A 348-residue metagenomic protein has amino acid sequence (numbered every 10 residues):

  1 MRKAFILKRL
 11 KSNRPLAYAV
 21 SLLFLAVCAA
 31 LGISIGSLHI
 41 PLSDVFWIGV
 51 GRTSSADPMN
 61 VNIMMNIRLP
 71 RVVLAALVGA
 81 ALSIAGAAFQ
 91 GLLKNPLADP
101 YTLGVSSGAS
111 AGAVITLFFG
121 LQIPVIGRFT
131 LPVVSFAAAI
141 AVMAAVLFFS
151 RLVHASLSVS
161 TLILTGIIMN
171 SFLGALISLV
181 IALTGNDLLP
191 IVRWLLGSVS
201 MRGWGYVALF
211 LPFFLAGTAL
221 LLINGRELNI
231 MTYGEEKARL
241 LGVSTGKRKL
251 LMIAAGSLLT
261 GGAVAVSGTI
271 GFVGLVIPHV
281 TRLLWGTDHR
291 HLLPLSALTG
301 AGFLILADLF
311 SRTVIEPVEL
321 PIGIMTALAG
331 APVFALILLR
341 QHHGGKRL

Functional and structural regions predicted by a protein language model:
M1-L348: Alpha-helical transmembrane segments in inner-membrane proteins
